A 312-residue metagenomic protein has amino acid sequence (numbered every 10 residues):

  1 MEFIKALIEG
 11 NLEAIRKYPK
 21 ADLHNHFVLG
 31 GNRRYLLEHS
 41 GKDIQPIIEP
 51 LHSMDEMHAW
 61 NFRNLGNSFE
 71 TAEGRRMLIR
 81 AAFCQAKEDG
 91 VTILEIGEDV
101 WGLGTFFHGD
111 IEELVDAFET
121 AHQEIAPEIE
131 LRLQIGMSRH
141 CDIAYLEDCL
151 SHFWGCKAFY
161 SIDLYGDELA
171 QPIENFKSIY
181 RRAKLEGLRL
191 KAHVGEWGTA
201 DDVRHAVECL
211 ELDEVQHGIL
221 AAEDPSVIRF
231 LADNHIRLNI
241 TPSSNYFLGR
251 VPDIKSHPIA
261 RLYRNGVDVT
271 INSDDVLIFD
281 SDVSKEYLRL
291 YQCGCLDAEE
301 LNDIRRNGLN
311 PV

Functional and structural regions predicted by a protein language model:
M1-L188, W197-R204, C209-E214, L220-R237 (+1 more regions): Metal-cofactor-binding active-site regions of metalloenzymes
